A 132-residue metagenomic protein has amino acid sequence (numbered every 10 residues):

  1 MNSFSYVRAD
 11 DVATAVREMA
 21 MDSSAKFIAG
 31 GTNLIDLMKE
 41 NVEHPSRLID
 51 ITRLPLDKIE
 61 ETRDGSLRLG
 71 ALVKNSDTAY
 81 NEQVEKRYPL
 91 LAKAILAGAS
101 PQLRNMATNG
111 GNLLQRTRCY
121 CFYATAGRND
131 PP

Functional and structural regions predicted by a protein language model:
M1-P132: C-terminal structural segment of proteins
